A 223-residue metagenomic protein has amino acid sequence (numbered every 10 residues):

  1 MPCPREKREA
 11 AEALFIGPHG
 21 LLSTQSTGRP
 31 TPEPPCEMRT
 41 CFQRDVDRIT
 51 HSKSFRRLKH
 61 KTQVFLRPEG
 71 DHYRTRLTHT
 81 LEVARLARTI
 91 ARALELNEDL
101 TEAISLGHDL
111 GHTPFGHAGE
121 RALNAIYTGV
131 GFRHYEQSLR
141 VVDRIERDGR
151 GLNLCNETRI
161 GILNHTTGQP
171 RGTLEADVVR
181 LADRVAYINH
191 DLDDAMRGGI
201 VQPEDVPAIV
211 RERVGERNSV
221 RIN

Functional and structural regions predicted by a protein language model:
M1-T80, A84-I90, N97-E98, G131-N223: Histidine-centered, transition-metal-coordinating active-site segments
L86-I90, L94, I104, L110 (+2 more regions): Short alpha-helical scaffold segments that flank and stabilize functional sites
L100-I126, Y135: Aspartate-rich (DDxxD/NDxxD/DxxxD) Mg2+/diphosphate-binding motifs and their adjoining helix-loop segments
